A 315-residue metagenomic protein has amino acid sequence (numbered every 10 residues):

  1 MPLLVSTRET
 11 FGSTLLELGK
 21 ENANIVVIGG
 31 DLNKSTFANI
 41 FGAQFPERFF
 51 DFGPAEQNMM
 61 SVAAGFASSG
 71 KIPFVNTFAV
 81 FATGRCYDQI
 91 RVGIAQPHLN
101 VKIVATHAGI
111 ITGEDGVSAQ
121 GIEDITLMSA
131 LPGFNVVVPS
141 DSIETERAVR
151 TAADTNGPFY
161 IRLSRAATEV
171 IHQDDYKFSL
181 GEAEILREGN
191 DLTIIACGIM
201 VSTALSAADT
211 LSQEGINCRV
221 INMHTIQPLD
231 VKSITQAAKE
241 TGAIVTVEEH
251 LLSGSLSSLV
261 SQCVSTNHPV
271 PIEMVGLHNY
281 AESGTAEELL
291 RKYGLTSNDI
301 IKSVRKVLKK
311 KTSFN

Functional and structural regions predicted by a protein language model:
M1-R162, A167: Thiamine diphosphate
R8-E9, K34-N39, A43, T112-G113 (+1 more regions): Thiamine diphosphate
